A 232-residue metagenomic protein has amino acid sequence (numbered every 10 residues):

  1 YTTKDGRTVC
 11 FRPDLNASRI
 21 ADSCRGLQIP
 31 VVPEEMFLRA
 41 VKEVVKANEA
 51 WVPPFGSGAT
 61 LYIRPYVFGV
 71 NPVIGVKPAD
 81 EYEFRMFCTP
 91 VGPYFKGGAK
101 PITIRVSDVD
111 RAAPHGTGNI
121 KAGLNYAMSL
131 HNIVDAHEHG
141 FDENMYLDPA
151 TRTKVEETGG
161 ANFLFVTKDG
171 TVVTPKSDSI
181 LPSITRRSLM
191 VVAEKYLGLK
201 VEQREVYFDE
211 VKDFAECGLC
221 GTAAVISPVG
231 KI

Functional and structural regions predicted by a protein language model:
Y1-N144, A150-K154, V191-I232: Conserved alpha/beta cores of soluble small-molecule-handling proteins
M145, A150-S177, P182: Glycine- and Gly-Pro-enriched alpha-helical subdomains that act as flexible, kink-prone "lid/hinge" or packing modules
N162, R186, A224: Short, flexible micro-motifs
S183-M190: Feature captures the catalytic cores and cofactor-binding loops of soluble hydro-lyases/lyases that act on carboxylate
